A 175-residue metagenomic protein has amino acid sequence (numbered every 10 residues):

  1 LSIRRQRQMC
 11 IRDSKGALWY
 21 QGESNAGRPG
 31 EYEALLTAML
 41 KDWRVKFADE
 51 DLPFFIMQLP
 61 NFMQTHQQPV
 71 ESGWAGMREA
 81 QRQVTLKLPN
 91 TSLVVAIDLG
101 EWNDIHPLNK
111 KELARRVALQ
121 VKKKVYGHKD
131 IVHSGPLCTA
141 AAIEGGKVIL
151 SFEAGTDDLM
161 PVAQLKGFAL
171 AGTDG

Functional and structural regions predicted by a protein language model:
L1-R7, I11: Single conserved hydrophobic/aromatic residue that forms the stacking wall/gate of nucleotide- or nucleobase-binding
R12-G16, D49-F55, L86-L93: Loop/turn elements at helix/coil->beta-strand transitions in domains of secreted/extracellular proteins
W19-G22, K41-D49, L86, A118-Y126: Sec-exported extracytoplasmic/periplasmic mature domains
W19-S24, M57-N61, V95-L99: Active-site-proximal beta-strand/loop segments in catalytic clefts of secreted hydrolases
Y20-E33, T65-V70: The substrate-binding groove and active-site-proximal loops of carbohydrate-active enzymes, especially glycoside
L36-K41, R78: Generic structural signal for well-ordered alpha-helices, preferentially at hydrophobic/aromatic core positions
D49-E71: Active-site segments of SGNH/GDSL-like serine hydrolases that catalyze O-acetyl group transfer/hydrolysis on lipids
M77-T173: Catalytic cores of secreted or luminal carbohydrate-active enzymes
